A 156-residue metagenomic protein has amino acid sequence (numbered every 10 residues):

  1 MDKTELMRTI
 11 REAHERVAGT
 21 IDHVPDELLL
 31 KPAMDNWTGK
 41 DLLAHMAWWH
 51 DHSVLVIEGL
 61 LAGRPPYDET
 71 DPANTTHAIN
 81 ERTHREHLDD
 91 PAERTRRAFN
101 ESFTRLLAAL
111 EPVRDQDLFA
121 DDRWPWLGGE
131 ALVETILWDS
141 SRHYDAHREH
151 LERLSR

Functional and structural regions predicted by a protein language model:
M1-D26, W48-G59, W138-R142: Alpha-helical bundle segments that constitute or directly flank the non-heme di-iron/ferroxidase center
K3, R85-D89, G129-V133: A short, mixed-charge helix-start or loop-turn motif at secondary-structure junctions
M7, A18-I21, K40-L43, A47 (+6 more regions): Non-transmembrane alpha-helical segments in soluble domains of secreted/periplasmic/extracellular proteins
T9, T76-F119: Acidic/histidine-rich alpha-helical segments that form the ligand environment of transition-metal centers
L29-A78, L118-R156: Short, contiguous alpha-helical
